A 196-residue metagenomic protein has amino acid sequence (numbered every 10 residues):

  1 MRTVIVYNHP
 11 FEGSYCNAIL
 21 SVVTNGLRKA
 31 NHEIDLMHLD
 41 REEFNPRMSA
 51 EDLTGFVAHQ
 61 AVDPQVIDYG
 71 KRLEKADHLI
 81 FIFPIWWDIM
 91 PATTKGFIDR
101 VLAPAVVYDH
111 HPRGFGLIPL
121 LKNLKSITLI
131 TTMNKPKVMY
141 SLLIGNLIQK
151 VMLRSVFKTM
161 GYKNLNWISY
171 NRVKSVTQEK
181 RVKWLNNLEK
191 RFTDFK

Functional and structural regions predicted by a protein language model:
M1-V106, S175, E179-K196: N-terminal beta1-alpha1-beta2 submodule of the flavodoxin-like/Rossmannoid cofactor-binding fold
I5-Y7, T131, W167-S169: Short beta-strands and strand-loop turn motifs
N25-A30, K122-S126, M160: A short, structured loop/turn motif at beta-sheet edges
L39, T132, Y170-R172: Active-site donor-binding loop signature of nucleotide-sugar glycosyltransferases
A76, I82, K122-N123, S155-K163: A structural motif corresponding to the C-terminal end of an alpha-helix and its immediate exit/capping segment
V101-G116, T159-M160: Short, acidic/small-residue loops that bind anionic groups at enzyme active sites
H110-S155: Short, glycine-/small-residue-rich phosphate/pyrophosphate-handling segment
M139-K196: Glycine-rich phosphate/pyrophosphate-binding loop and the adjoining helix
